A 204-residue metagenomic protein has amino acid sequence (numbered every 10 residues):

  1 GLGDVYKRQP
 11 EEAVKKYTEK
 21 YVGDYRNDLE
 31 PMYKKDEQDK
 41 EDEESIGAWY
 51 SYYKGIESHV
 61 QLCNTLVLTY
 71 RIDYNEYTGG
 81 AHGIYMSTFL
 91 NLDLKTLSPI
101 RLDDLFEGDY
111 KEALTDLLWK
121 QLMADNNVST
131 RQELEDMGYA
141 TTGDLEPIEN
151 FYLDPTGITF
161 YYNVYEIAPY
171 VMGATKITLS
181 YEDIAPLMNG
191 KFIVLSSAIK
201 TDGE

Functional and structural regions predicted by a protein language model:
G1-E204: Compositionally biased intrinsically disordered regions enriched in Thr/Gly
